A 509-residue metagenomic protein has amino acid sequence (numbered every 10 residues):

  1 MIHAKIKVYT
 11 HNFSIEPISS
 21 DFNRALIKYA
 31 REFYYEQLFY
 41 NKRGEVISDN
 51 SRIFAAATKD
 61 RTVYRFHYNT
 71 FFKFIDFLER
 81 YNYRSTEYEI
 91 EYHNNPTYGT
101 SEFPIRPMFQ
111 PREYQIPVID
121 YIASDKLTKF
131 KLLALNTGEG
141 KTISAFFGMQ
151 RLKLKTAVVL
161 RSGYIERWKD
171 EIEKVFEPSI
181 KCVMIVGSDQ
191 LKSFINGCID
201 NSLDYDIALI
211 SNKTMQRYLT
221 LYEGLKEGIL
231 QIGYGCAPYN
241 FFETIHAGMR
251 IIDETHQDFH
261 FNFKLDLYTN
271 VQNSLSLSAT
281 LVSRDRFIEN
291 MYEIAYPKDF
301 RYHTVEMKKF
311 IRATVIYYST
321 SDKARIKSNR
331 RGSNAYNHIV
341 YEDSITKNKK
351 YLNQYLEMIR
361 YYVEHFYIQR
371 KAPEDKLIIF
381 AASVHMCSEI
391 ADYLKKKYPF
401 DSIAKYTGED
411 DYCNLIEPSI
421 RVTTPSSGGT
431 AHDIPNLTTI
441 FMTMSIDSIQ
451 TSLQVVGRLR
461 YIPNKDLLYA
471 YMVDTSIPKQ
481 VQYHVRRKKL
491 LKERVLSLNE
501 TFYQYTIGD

Functional and structural regions predicted by a protein language model:
E91-L132: Conserved pre-motif I regulatory segment
T137-F176, A382-C387: Conserved Walker A/P-loop ATP-binding site and its immediately adjacent core in helicase/helicase-like ATPase domains
Y164-K192, K397-D401: Conserved helix-turn-beta segment of the N-terminal RecA-like "Helicase ATP-binding" lobe in SF1/SF2 helicases
K192-G197, S388-G428: Conserved helicase ATPase core of P-loop NTP-dependent helicases/translocases
N201-G224, I229-Q231, L415-T430: Conserved two-lobed SF2 helicase motor
I245-R250, E254-T314, L491: Post-DEXD/H (motif II) to motif III coupling segment of the RecA-like Helicase ATP-binding lobe
S333-A382, E389-Y393: Conserved interdomain hinge at the start of the Helicase C-terminal
Y406-L490: Conserved RecA-like P-loop NTPase helicase motor core
